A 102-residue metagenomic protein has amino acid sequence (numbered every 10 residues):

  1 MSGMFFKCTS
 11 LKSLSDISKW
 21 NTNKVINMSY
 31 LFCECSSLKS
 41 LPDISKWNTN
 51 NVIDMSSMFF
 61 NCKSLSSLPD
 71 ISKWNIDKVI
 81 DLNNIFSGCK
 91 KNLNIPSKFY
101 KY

Functional and structural regions predicted by a protein language model:
M1-Y102: Negatively charged
